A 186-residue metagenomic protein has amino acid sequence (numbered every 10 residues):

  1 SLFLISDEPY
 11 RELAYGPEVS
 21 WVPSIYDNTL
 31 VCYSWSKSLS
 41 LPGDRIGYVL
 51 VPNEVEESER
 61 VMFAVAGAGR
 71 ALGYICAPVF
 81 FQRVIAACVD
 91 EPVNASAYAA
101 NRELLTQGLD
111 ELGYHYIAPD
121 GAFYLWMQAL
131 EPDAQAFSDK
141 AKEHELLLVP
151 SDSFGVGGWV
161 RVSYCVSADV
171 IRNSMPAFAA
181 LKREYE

Functional and structural regions predicted by a protein language model:
S1-E186: PLP-dependent class I/II
